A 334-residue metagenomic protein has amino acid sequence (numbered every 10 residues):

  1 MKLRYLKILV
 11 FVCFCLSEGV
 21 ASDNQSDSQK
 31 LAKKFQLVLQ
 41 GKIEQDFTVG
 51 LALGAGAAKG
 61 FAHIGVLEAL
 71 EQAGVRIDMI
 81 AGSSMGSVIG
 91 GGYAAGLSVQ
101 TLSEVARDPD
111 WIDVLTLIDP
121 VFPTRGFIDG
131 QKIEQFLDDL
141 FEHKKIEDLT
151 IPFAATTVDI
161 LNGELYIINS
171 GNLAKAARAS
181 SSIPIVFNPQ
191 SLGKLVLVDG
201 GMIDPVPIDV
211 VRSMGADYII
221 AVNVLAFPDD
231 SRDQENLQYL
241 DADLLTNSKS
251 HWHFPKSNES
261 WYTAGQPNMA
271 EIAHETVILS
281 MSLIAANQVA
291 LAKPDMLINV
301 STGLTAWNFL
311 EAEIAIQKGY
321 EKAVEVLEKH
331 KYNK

Functional and structural regions predicted by a protein language model:
K2-F11: Sec-dependent signal peptide recognition, specifically the positively charged N-region followed immediately by
F11-G19: Hydrophobic h-region of N-terminal signal peptides that target proteins for export in Gram-negative bacteria
S22-I80: Helix-rich "cap/lid" substructures immediately adjacent to catalytic or cofactor-binding pockets
D23-A32, E44-V49, V99-F136, I160-E164 (+3 more regions): Non-catalytic peripheral regions of patatin-like phospholipases
A52-L53, L197-D199: Short hydrophobic beta-strand that contains or immediately precedes a catalytic carboxylate
H63, S87, D204: Catalytic nucleophile loop
R76-A95: Catalytic nucleophile loop
F141-P152: A short alpha-helix-loop-beta-strand transition element characteristic of N-terminal alpha/beta dinucleotide-binding
